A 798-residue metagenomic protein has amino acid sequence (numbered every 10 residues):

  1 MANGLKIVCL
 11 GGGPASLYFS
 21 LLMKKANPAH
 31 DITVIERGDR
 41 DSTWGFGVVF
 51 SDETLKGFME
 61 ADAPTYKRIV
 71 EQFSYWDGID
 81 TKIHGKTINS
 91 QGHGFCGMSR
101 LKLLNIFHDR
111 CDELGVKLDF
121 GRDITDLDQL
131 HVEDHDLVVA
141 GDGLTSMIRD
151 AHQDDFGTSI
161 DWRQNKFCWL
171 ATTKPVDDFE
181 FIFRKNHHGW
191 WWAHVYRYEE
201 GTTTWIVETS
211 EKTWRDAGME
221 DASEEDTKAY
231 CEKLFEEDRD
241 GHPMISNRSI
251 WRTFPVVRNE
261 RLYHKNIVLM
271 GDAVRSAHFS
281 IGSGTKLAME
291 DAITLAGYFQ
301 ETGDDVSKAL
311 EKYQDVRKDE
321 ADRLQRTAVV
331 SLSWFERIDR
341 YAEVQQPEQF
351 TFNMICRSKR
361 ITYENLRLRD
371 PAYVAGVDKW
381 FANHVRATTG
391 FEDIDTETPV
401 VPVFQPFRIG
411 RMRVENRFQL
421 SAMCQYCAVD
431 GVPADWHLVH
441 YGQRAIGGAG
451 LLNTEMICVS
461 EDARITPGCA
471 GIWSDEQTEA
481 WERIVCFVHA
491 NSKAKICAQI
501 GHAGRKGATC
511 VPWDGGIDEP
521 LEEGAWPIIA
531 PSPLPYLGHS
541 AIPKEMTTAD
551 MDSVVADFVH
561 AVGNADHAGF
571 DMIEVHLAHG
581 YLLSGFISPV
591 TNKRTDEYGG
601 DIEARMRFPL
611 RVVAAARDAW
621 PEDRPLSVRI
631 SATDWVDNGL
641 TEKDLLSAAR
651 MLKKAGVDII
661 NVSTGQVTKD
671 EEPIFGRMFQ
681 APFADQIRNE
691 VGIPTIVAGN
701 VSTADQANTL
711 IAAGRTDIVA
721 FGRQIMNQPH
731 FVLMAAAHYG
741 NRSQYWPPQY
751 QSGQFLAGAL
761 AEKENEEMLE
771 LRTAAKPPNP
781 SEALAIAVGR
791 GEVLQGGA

Functional and structural regions predicted by a protein language model:
A2-G13: Beta1/beta-strand and adjacent pyrophosphate-binding region of the FAD-binding site in flavoprotein oxidoreductases
A2-G4, D52-W169, Y373-N383: Conserved N-terminal helical subregion
A2-G4, G297-G390: C-terminal helical "tail/cap" subdomain of flavin- and related membrane-associated enzymes
G12-L22, V139-A140, I250-V330, W334: Conserved mid-domain beta->alpha element of the FAD-binding
K24-W44: Glycine-rich FAD pyrophosphate-binding loop
D39-G57: Conserved N-terminal glycine-rich FAD pyrophosphate-binding loop of Rossmann-like flavoproteins
K86-H93, S99, L114, P175-R258 (+1 more regions): Conserved FAD/dinucleotide-binding core of flavoprotein oxidoreductases
G376-A798: Flavin-dependent oxidoreductase catalytic cores
